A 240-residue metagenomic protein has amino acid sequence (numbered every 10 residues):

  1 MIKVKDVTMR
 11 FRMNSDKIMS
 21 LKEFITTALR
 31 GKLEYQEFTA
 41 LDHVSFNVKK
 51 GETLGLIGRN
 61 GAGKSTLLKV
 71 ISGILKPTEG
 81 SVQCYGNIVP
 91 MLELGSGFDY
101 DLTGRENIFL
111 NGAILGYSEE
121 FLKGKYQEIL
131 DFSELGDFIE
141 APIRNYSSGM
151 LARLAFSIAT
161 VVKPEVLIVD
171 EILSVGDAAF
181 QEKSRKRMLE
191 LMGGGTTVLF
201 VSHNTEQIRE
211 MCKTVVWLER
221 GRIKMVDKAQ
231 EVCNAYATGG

Functional and structural regions predicted by a protein language model:
K3-A40, Q230-N234, T238-G239: Pre-NBD coupling/linker segments of ABC/ABC-like ATPases
K22-L29, F109, F121-F138: Conserved ABC ATPase "signature" region
I57-R59: The feature captures the beta-strand-to-loop junction immediately N-terminal to the Walker
S202-H203: H-loop/switch region of ABC-family ATPase nucleotide-binding domains
I208-E210: A short, surface-exposed alpha-helical micro-motif characterized by mixed small hydrophobic and charged/polar residues
R220-G221, Y236: Conserved ABC ATPase "signature" C-loop
